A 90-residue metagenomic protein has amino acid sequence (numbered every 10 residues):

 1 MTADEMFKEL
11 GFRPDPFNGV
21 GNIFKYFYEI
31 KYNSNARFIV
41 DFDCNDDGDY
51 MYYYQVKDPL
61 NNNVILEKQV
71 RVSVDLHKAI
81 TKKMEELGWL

Functional and structural regions predicted by a protein language model:
M1-P16: Amphipathic alpha-helical segments
P16-L76: Acidic, low-complexity, intrinsically disordered interaction modules
K82-L90: Short acidic DE-rich linear segments
